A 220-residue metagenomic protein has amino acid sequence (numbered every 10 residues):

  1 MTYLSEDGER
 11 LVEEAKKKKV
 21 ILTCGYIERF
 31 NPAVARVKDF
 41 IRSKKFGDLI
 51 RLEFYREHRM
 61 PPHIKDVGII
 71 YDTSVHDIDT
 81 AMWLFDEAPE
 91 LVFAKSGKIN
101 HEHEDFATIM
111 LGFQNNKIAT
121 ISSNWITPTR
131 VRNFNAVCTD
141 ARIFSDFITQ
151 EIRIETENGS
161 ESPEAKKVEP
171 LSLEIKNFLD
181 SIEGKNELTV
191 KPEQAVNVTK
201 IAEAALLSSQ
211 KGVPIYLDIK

Functional and structural regions predicted by a protein language model:
M1-R29: Beta-strand-loop-alpha-helix segment that lines the small-molecule cofactor/substrate pocket of alpha/beta enzymes
Y3-E6, G25, P32, L173 (+1 more regions): Residue-level signal for the nucleotide or nucleotide-sugar donor/cofactor binding architecture
D7-V12, K17, Q114, D180-K220: C-terminal helix-rich "cap/oligomerization" subdomain common to oxidoreductases
T23-Y26, L52-Y55, A94: Short glycine/serine/threonine-enriched helix-capping/active-site loop that flanks the nucleotide-sugar donor pocket
F30-R51, Y71-G97, M110-K117, S208: Oxidoreductase and adenylate-handling cofactor-binding alpha/beta cores
F54-K65: Pol beta-like nucleotidyltransferase catalytic core
K65-Y71, E161-E169: A short glycine-threonine-serine/GTX helix/turn-capping micro-motif
I78-E151, S172-E187: Contiguous beta-strand/loop segments that form the cofactor/metal-binding neighborhood of enzyme cores
